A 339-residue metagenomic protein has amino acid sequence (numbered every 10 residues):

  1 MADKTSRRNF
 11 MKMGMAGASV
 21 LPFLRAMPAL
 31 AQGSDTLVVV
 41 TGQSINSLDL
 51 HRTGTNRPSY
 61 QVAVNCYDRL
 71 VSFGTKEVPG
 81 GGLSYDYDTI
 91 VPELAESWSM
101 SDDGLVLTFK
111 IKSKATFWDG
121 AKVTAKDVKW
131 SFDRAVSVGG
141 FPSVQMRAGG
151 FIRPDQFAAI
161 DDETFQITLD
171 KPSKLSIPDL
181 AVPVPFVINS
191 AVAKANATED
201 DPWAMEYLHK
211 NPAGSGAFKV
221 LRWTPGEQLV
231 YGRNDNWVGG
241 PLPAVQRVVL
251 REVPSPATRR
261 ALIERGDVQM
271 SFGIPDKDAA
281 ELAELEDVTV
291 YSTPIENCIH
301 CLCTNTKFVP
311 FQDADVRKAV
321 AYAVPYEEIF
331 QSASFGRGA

Functional and structural regions predicted by a protein language model:
D3, N9-L30: N-terminal export signals
L24-Q43: C-terminal segment of N-terminal export signals and the immediately downstream linker at the start of the mature
V38, T124-S131, D162-T168, G216-A217 (+3 more regions): Alpha-helical secondary-structure segments
V40-D102, D133, A213-S215: N-terminal lobe/hinge region of extracytoplasmic solute-binding protein
F73-G80, S84-Y85, T89, P183-P243 (+1 more regions): Gly/Pro-rich hinge or "lid" segments in bacterial periplasmic/extracellular proteins
E96-F141, Q166-T168, R259-L262, P310-Q312: Aromatic- and charge-enriched surface segment that lines or borders ligand/interaction sites
K110, Q145-A197: Surface-exposed binding/hinge segments that line and control ligand-binding clefts or catalytic entry sites
E206, N234-E281, P310: Ligand-site clamp/hinge motif
